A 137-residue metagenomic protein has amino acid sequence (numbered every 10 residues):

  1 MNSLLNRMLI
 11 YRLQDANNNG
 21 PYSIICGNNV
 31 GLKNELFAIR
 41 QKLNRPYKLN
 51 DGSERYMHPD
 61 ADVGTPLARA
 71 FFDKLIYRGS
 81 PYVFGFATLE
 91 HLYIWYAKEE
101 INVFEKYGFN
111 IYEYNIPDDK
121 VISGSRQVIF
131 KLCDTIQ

Functional and structural regions predicted by a protein language model:
M1-R78, V103-F104, D118-K120: ADP-ribose/NAD+-binding catalytic cleft of ART/PARP-like enzymes
D51, R55, P59-Q137: ADP-ribosyltransferase catalytic core
